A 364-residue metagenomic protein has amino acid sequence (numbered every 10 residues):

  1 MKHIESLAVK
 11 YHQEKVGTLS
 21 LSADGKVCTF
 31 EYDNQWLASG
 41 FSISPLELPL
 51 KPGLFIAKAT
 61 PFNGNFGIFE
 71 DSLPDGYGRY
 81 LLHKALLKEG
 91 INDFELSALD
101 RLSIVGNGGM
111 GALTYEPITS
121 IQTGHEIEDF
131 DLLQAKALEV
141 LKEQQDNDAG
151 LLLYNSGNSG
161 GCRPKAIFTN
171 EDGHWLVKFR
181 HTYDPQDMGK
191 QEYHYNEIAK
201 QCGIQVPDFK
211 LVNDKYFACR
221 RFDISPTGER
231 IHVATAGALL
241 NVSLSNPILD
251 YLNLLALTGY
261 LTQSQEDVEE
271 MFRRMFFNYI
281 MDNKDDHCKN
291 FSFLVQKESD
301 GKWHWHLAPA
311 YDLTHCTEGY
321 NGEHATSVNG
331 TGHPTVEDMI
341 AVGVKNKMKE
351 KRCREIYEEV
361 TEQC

Functional and structural regions predicted by a protein language model:
M1-C288, S292-C364: Phosphate/dinucleotide-binding and metal-coordinating scaffold of catalytic cores in nucleotide-dependent enzymes
